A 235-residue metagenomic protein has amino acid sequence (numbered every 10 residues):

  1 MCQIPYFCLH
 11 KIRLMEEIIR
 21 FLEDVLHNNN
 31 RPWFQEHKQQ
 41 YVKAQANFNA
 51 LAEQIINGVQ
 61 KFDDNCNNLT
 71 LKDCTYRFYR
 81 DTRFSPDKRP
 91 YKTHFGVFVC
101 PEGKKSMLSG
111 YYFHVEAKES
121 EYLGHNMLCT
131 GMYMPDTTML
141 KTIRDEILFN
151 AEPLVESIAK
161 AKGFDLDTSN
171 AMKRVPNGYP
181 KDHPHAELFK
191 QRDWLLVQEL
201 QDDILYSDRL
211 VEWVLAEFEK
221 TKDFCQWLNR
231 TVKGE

Functional and structural regions predicted by a protein language model:
Y6, K11-H27, R31, F48-I55 (+5 more regions): Long, solvent-exposed, polar/charged low-complexity segments
F34: Phosphate-proximal small/polar/acidic motifs at interfaces that engage nucleotide phosphates, polyphosphates
V42-D81, S85-D87: Gly/Pro-rich turn-and-neighbor structural signature
D64, Y76, T82-C100, S109-G110 (+1 more regions): Soluble extramembrane domains of integral membrane proteins
N68-L71, P90-K92, S106, L123 (+2 more regions): A generic structural signal for short, non-catalytic loop/turn and secondary-structure boundary residues
D81-F149: Aromatic- and glycine-enriched beta-alpha-beta binding-site module
